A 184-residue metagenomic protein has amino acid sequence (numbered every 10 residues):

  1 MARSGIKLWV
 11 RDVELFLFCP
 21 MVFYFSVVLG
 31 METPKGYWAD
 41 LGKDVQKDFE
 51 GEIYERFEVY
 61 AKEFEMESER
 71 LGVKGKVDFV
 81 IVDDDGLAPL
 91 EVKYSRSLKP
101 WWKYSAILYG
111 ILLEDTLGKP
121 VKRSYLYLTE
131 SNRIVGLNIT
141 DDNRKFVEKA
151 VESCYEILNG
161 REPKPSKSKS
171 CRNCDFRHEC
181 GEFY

Functional and structural regions predicted by a protein language model:
M1-P89, Y94-S97: Metal-dependent nuclease catalytic cores that hydrolyze phosphodiester bonds in DNA/RNA, characterized by
R3-I6, S153-S168: Short, intrinsically disordered, charge-biased short linear motifs at domain edges
V10, K103-I107, S168-K169: Non-catalytic, well-ordered alpha-helical scaffold segments
V13-F23, R161-Y184: Cysteine-cluster motifs in flexible loop/terminal segments that predominantly coordinate metals
L15-F18, S26-V27, K47, K145 (+3 more regions): Charged/polar, solvent-exposed surface patches and flexible loops
S26-P34, E114-P120, F183-Y184: Short helix-capping/linker segments at secondary-structure and domain boundaries
D44-K47, I53-R56, G136-R144, R177-Y184: Short, charged low-complexity intrinsically disordered segments located at boundaries of structured domains
E69-G75, V82-L158, D175-H178: Nucleic-acid nuclease catalytic cores
